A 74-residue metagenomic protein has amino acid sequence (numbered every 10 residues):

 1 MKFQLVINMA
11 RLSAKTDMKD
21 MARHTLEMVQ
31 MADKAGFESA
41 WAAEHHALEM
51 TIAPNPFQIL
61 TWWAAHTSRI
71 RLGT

Functional and structural regions predicted by a protein language model:
M1-G73: N-terminal beta1-alpha1-beta2 module of alpha/beta enzyme domains
